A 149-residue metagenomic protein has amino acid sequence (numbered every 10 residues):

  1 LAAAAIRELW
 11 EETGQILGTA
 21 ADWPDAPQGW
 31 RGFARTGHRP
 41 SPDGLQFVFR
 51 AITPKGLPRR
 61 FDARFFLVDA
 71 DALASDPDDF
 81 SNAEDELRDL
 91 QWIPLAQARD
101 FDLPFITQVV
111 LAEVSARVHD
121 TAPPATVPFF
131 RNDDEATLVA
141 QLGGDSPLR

Functional and structural regions predicted by a protein language model:
L1-S41: The catalytic Nudix box helix
A26-R149: Nudix hydrolase/Nudix homology domain
